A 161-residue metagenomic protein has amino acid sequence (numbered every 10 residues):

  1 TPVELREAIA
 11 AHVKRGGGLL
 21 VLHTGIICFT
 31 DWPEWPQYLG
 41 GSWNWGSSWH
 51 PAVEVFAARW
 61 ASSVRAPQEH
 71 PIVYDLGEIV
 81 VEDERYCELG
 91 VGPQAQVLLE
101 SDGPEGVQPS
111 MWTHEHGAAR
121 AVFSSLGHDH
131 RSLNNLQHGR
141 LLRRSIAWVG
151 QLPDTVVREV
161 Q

Functional and structural regions predicted by a protein language model:
T1-W32, A118: Short alpha-beta junction capping motif
E4-E7, E105-M111: Alpha-helical scaffolding within the catalytic cores of extracellular/periplasmic polymer-degrading hydrolases
L5, D31, Q68, H138-L142: Stable alpha-helical elements in mature extracytoplasmic
A10, P36, V73, R143-I146: Non-transmembrane alpha-helical segments in soluble domains of secreted/periplasmic/extracellular proteins
L20, L98, V122-S124: Hydrophobic/aromatic beta-strand patches that form the interior of the parallel beta-sheet core in alpha/beta enzyme
L22-E105, V156-Q161: An acidic, glycine-rich "communication" segment
Q94-Q96, P109-M111, A119-A121: Structural motif
E105-G106, H116-Q161: Extracellular ligand-binding/catalytic regions of CAZymes and related secreted enzymes and adhesion modules
